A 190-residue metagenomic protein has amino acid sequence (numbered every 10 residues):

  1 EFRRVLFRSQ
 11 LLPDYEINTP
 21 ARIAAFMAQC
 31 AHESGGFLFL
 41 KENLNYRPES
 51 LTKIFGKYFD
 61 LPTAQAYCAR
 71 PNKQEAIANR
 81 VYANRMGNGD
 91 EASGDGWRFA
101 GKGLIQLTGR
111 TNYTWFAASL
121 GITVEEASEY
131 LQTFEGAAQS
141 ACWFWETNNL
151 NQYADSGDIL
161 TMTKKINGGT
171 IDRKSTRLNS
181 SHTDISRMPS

Functional and structural regions predicted by a protein language model:
E1-L6, L178-S181: Short, small-residue-biased leader/transition segments that mark boundaries at the very start of proteins
R4-Q10, D14: N-terminal export signals and maturation junctions of secreted/periplasmic proteins
L12-E16, A25, G94, V124-F134 (+1 more regions): Second-shell loop/turn segments in exported
Y15, H32-E42, N151, G168-K174: Secretory-pathway/luminal and periplasmic proteins that interact with or process carbohydrate-rich
P20-G35: Active-site-adjacent structural elements in enzyme catalytic domains
C30-E33, G109, A154-D172: Acidic helix/loop microenvironments that form the catalytic cleft of cell-wall polysaccharide enzymes
A31-W143: Peptidoglycan-targeting cell-wall enzymes and recognition modules
L178-S190: Short "domain-exit" segments at the C-terminal end of structured domains
